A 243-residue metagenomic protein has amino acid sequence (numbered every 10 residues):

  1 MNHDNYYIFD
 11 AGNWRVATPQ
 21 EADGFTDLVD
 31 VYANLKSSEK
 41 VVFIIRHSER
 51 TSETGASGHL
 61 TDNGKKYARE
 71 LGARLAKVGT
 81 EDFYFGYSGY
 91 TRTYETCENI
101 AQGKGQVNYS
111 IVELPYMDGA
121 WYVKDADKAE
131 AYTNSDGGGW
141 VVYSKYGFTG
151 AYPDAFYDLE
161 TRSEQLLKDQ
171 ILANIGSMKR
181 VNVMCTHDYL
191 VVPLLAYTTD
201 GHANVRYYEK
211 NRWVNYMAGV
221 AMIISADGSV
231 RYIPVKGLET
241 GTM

Functional and structural regions predicted by a protein language model:
N2-W121, G139-S163, T199-V230, P234 (+1 more regions): Active-site-proximal alpha-helix that buttresses catalytic centers in soluble enzyme cores
K40-R46, G86-Y87, S177-L190: Beta-strand elements within well-structured catalytic alpha/beta cores of enzymes that handle phosphate/sulfate esters
G55, G137, Q170-I171, S177: Intrinsically disordered, low-complexity regulatory regions in eukaryotic proteins
S57, L190-V191, A196: Catalytic toxin/effector domains delivered as secreted proteins or via bacterial secretion systems
V78-T80, A173-K179: Glycine-rich phosphate-binding loop signature in dinucleotide/nucleotide-binding domains
M117-N134: Short alpha-helix plus adjacent loop in nuclease-associated cores
S163-L166, T186: Extracellular low-complexity, Gly/Ser/Thr-rich intrinsically disordered linkers and protease-sensitive activation/hinge
K168-I171, D188: A well-ordered secondary-structure block
